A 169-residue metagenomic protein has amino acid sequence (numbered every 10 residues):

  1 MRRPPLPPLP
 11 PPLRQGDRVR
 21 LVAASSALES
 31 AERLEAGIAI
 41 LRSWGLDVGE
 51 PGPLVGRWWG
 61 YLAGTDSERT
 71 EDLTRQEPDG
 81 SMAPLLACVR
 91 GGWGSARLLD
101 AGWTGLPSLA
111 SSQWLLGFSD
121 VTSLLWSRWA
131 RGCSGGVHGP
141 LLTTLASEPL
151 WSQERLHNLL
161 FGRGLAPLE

Functional and structural regions predicted by a protein language model:
M1-M82: ATP/NTP phosphate-donor binding region
S30, G94-A96, L124-L125: Short, well-ordered alpha-helical microsegments
G64-D72, V121-T122, W129-R131, V137: Cofactor- and metal-binding active-site motifs of prokaryotic enzymes that mediate redox/radical or nucleophilic
A87-A101, F118: N-terminal glycine-rich "phosphate-gripper" loop used for MgATP/nucleotide binding and carboxylate activation
L98-D100, S127-A130, E148-W151: Short acidic, glycine/serine/threonine-rich loops at helix termini
T104-S127, G135-L142: Short, acidic/small-residue loops that bind anionic groups at enzyme active sites
S134-E169: Conserved anion/nucleotide-ligand pocket segment
